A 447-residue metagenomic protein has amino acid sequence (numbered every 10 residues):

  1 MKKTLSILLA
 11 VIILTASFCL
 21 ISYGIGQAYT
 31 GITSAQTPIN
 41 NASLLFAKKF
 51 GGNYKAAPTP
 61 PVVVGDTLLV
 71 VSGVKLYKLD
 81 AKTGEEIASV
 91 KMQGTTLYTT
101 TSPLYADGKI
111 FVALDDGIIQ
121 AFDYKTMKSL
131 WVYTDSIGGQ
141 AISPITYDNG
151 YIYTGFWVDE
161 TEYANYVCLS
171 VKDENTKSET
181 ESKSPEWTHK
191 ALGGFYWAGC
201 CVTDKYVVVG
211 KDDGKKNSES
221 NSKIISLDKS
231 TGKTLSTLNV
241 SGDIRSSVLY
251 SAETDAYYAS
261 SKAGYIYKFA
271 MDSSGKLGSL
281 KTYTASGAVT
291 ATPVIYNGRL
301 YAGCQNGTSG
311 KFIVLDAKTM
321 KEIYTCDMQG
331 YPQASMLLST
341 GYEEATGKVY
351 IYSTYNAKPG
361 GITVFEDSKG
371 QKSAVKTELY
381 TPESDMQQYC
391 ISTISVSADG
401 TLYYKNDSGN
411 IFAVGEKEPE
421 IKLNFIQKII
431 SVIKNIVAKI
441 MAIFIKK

Functional and structural regions predicted by a protein language model:
M1-I7: Positively charged n-region of N-terminal signal peptides that target proteins for export
L8-L9, N53: A periodicity- and composition-biased signal for non-globular, repetitive helical segments
L9-S17: Hydrophobic core
L20-I440: Noncatalytic, solvent-exposed loop/strand surfaces of beta-propeller-type extracellular/periplasmic domains
A442-K447: C-terminal membrane-anchoring or membrane-association module
